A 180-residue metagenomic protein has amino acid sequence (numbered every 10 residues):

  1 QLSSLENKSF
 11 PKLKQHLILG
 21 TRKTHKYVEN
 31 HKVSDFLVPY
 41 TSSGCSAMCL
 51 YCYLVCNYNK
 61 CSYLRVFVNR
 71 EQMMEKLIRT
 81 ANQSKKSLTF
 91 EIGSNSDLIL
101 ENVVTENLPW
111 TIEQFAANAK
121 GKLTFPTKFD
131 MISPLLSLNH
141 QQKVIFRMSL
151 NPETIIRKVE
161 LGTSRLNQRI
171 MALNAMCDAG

Functional and structural regions predicted by a protein language model:
Q1-N7: N-terminal alpha-helical interaction blocks
N7-P11, I18-V33, L50, L54-R147: Conserved Radical SAM active-site core
F36: N-acyltransferase acceptor-side catalytic subdomain
Y40-C49: Cysteine-centered iron-sulfur cluster-binding motifs in ferredoxin-type domains/subunits of redox enzymes
F67, G162-L166: Short, conserved loop/turn and helix-capping segments at secondary-structure boundaries that abut family-defining
S96-L100, T154-T163: Surface-exposed cleft-lining segments at the edges of enzyme active sites
M148-P152: Short, small-residue-rich loop/turn micro-motifs
N167-G180: Conserved C-terminal portion of the radical SAM core fold that forms the substrate/S-adenosylmethionine-binding
